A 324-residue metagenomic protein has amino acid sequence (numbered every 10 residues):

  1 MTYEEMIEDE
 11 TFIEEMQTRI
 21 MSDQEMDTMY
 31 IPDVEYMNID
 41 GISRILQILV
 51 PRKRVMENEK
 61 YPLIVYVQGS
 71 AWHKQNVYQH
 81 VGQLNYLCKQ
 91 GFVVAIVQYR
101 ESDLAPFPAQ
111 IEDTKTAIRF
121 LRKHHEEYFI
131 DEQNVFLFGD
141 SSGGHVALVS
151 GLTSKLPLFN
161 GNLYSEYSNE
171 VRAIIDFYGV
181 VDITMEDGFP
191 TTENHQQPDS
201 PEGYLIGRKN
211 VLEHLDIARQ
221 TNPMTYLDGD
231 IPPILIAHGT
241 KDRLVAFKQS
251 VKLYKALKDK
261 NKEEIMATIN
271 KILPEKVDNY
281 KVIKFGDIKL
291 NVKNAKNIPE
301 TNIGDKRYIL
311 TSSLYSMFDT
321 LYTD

Functional and structural regions predicted by a protein language model:
M1-R119, K123-D324: Alpha/beta-hydrolase superfamily serine-hydrolase fold, recognizing
